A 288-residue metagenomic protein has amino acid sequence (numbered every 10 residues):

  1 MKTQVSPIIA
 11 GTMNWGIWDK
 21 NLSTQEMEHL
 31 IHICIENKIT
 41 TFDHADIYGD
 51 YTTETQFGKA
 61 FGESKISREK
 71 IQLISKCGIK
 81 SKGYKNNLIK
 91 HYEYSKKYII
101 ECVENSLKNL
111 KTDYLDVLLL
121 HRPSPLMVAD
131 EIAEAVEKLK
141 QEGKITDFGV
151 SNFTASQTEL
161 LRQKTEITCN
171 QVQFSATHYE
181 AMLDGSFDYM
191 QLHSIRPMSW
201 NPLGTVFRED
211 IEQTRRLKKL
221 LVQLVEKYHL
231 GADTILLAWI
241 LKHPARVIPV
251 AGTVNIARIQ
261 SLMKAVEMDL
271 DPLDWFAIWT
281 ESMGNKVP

Functional and structural regions predicted by a protein language model:
M1-Q72: N-terminal binding-site loop/beta-alpha segment at the start of enzyme catalytic domains that lines or forms
T3-I8, K38-T41, S67-I71, T112-D116 (+4 more regions): Short, well-ordered coil/turn segments that N-cap beta-strands
N14-D19, K80-L88, T205-E209, R258-S261: A short acidic, helix-capping loop that chelates divalent metal ions and anchors anionic groups
N21-C34, Y94-L110, T154-T158: Short, acidic/polar
L22-E26, T52, Q56, K90-Y98 (+3 more regions): Alpha-helix N-cap and loop-to-helix initiation/capping positions
R68-K96: Structural motif corresponding to the early beta-alpha repeats
L107-L126: Active-site groove signature of glycoside hydrolases
P123-P288: Beta/alpha (TIM)-barrel catalytic core signal, keyed to glycine-rich beta->alpha loops juxtaposed to Asp/Glu that bind
